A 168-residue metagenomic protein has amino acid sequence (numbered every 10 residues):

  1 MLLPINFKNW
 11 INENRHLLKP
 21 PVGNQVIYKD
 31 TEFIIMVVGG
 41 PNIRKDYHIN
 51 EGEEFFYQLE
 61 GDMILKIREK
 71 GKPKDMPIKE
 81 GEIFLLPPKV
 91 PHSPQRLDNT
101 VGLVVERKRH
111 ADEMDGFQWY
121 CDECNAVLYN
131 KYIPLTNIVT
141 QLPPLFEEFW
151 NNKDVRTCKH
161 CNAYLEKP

Functional and structural regions predicted by a protein language model:
M1-Y57, D62-I83, P91-P168: Jelly-roll (double-stranded beta-helix
